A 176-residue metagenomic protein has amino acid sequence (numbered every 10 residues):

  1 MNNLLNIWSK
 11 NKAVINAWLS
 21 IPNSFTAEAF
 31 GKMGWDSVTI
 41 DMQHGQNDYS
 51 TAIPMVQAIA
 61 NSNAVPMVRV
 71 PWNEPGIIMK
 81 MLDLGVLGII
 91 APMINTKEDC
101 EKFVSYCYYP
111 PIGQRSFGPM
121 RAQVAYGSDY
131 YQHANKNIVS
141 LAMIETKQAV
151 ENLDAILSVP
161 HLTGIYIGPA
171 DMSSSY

Functional and structural regions predicted by a protein language model:
M1-Y176: Expand to "…catalyze enediolate/carbanion chemistry for C-C bond making/breaking, isomerization, decarboxylation
